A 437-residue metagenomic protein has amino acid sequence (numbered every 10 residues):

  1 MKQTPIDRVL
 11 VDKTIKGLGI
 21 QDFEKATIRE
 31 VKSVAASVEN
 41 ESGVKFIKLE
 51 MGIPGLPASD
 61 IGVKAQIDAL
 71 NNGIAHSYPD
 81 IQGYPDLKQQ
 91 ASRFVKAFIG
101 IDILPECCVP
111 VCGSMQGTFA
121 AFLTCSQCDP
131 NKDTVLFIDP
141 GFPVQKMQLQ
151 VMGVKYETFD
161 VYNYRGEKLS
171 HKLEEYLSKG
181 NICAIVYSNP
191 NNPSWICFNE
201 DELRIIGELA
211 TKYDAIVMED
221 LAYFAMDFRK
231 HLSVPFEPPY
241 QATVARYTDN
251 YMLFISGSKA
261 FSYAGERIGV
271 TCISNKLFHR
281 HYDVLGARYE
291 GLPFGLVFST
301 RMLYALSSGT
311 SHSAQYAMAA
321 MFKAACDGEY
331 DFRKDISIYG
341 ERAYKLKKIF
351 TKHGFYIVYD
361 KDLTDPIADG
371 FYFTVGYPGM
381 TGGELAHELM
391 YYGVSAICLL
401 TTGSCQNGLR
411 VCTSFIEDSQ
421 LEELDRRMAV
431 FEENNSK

Functional and structural regions predicted by a protein language model:
K2, R93, A97, I101-I103 (+2 more regions): PLP-dependent enzyme catalytic core of the Aspartate aminotransferase-like
T4-L10, T14-Q116, E167, F322-E329 (+1 more regions): N-terminal small-domain helix-loop-helix segment of the aminotransferase-like
I6, R246-S337: Conserved core segment of the aminotransferase class I/II
G52-L56, Y84, M115, F142-P143 (+11 more regions): Short, solvent-exposed loop/turn segments at secondary-structure junctions
I74-Y213, M218, F224-Y247, M252: Conserved core of the PLP fold type I
C272, T374-G376, C412-S414: Short hydrophobic/aromatic beta-strand micro-patches that form the beta-sheet surface supporting nucleotide- or nucleic
H312-Q315, A319, F332-F350, I357-G376: Conserved glycine-rich beta-strand-loop-beta hairpin in the small C-terminal domain of fold type I
